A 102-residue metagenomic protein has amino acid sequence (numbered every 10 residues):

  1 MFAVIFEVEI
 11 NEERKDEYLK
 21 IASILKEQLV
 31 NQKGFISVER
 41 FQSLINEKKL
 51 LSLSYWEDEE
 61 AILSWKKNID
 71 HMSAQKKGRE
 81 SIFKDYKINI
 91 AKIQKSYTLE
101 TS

Functional and structural regions predicted by a protein language model:
M1-L50, E57-K67, F83-S102: Short S/T/G/P-rich N-terminal loop/turn motif that feeds into the first structured element of a domain
G78-I82: Arginine/glycine-rich "motif VI" loop of SF2 helicases in the C-terminal RecA-like domain
